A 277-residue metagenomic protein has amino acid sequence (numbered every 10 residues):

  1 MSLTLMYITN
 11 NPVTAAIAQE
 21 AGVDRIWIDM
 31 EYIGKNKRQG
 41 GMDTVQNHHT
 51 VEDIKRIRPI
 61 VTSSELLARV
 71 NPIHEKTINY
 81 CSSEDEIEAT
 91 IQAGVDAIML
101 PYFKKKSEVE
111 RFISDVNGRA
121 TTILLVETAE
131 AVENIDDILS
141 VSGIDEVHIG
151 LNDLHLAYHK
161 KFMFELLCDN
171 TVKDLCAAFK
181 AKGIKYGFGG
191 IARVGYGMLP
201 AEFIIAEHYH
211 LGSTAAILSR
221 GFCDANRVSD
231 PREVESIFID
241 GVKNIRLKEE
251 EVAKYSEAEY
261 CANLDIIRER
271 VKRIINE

Functional and structural regions predicted by a protein language model:
M1-E65, E75-Y80, E84, G143 (+1 more regions): Conserved N-terminal beta1-alpha1 strand-loop-helix module at the mouth
L3-T9, I26-I28, L66-V70, I98-L100 (+4 more regions): Hydrophobic faces of well-ordered beta-strands that scaffold small-molecule active sites in alpha/beta enzyme cores
T9-V13, M30-G34, V70-H74, Y102-K104 (+4 more regions): Active-site-proximal loop/turn and secondary-structure-junction residues that shape catalytic pockets, frequently
P12-A21, H74-Q92, E108, A129-S142 (+1 more regions): Catalytic cores of alpha/beta
Q19-E20, V51-S63, E88-A93, I113-N117 (+3 more regions): Acidic (Asp/Glu)-rich catalytic clusters
I26-K35, A93-K106, D145-Y158, E207-S229: Glycine-rich phosphate-binding active-site loops on the catalytic face of alpha/beta enzymes
G34-I57, K76-S83, L100-A120, A131-N134 (+3 more regions): Active-site-adjacent beta->alpha loops and helix N-cap segments on the catalytic face of soluble alpha/beta enzymes
I237-E277: Extended, intrinsically disordered, low-complexity segments
